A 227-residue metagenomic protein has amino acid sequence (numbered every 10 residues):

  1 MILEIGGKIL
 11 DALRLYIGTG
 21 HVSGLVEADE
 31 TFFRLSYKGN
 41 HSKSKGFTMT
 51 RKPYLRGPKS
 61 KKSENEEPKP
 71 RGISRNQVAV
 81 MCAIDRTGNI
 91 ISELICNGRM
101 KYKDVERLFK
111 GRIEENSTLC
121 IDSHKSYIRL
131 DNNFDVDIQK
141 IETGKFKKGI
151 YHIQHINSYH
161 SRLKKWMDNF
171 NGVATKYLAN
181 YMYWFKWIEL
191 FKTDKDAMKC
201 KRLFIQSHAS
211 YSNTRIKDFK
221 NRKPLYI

Functional and structural regions predicted by a protein language model:
M1-I227: Residue-level recognition of single "structural anchor" positions that define or cap local secondary structure
